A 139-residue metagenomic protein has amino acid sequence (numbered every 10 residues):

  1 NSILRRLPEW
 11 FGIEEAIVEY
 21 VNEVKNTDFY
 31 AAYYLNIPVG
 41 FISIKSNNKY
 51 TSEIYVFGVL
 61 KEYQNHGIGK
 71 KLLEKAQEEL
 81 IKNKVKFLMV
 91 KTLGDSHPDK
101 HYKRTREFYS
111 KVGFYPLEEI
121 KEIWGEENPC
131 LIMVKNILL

Functional and structural regions predicted by a protein language model:
N1-E15, Y33: Short amphipathic alpha-helix that is part of the acyltransferase structural core
A31, I37-K45, S52-G58: Conserved beta-strand in the GNAT
S46-Y55, Q64, I81-F87, G125: A conserved beta-turn-beta hairpin within the catalytic core of GNAT-like acetyltransferases that forms part
F57-N65, L93-S96: A short, internal acetyl-CoA/4′-phosphopantetheine-binding micro-motif in the GNAT/acyltransferase core
N65-K82, K103-R104: Conserved acetyl-CoA-binding loop-helix of GNAT-fold acetyltransferases
L80-H101: Conserved GNAT acetyl-CoA-binding A-motif
Y102-T105, E119-P129: Short glycine/proline-centered loop/turn elements that form peptide/ligand docking sites
Y109, F114: Conserved active-site tyrosine of GNAT-family acetyltransferases
